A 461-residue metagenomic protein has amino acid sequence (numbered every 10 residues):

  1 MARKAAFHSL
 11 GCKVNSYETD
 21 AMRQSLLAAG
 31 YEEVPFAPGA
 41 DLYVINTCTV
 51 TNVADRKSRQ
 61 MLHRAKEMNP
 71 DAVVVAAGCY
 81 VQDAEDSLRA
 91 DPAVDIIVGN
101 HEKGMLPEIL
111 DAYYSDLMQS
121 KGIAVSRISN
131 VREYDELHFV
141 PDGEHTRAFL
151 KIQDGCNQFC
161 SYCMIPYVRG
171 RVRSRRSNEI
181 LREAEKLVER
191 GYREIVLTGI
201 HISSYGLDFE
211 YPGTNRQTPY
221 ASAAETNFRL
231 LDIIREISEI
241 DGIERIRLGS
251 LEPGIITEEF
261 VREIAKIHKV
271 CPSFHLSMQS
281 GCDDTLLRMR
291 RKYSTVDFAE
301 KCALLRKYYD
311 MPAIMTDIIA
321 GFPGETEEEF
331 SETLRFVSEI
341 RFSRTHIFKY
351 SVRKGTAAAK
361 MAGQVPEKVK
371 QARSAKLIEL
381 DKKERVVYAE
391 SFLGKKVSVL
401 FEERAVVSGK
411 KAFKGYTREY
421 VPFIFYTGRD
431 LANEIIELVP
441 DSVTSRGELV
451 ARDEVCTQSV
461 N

Functional and structural regions predicted by a protein language model:
M1-Y205, P212, R229, E259 (+7 more regions): Proteins enriched for Cys/Gly/acidic motifs involved in redox and nucleic-acid/cofactor modification
N15, T51-A54, V81, P253 (+3 more regions): Alpha-helix N-cap/loop-to-helix initiation residues
V44, C79, L106, L197 (+7 more regions): Residue-level signal for inorganic ion chemistry
V74-V75, D83, E189-E327, S338: Conserved SAM/AdoMet-binding glycine-rich loop
G143-T146, C156-N157, V270, S280 (+5 more regions): Short flexible coil/turn linkers enriched for glycine and charged/polar residues that connect secondary-structure
G199, S250, M278-S280, T316-A320 (+6 more regions): Active-site proximal loops enriched in glycine and acidic residues that flank catalytic Cys/His/Asp and coordinate
K349-G363: Aromatic/acidic polysaccharide-binding cleft in carbohydrate-active enzymes
K360-N461: Terminal RNA-binding accessory module
